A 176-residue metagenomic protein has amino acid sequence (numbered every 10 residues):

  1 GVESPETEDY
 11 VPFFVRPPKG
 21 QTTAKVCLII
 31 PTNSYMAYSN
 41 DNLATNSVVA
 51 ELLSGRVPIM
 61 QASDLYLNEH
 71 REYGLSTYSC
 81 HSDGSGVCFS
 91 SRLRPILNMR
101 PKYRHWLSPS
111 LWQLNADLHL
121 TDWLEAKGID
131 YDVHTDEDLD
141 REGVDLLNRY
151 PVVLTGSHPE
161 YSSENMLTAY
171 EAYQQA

Functional and structural regions predicted by a protein language model:
G1: Short, surface-exposed linear motifs at loops/turns and structural transition points
S4-R149: Aromatic-Pro/Gly-enriched surface loop or interdomain linker that acts as a lid/target-recognition segment
V26-I29, E51, L147-A176: Short alpha-beta junction capping motif
